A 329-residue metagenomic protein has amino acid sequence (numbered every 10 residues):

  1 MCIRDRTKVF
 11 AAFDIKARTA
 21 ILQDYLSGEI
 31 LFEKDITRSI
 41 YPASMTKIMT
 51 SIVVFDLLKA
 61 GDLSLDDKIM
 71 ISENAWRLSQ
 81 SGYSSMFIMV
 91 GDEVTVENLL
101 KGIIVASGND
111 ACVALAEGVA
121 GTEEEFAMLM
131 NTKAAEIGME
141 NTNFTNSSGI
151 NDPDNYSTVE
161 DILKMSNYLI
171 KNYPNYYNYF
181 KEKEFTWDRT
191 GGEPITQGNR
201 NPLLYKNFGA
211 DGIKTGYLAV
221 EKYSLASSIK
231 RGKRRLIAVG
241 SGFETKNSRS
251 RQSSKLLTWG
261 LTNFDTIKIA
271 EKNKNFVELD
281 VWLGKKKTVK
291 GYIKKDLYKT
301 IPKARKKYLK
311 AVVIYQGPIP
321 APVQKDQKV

Functional and structural regions predicted by a protein language model:
M1-D5: Conserved small/polar residues in nucleotide/adenosyl-binding loops
T7-Y173: Active-site-adjacent loops and short helices of periplasmic peptidoglycan-processing enzymes
M139-E140, N151-Y156, E160-V329: Domain-terminus/edge residues, biased toward the C-terminal soluble/receptor-binding domains of extracytoplasmic
